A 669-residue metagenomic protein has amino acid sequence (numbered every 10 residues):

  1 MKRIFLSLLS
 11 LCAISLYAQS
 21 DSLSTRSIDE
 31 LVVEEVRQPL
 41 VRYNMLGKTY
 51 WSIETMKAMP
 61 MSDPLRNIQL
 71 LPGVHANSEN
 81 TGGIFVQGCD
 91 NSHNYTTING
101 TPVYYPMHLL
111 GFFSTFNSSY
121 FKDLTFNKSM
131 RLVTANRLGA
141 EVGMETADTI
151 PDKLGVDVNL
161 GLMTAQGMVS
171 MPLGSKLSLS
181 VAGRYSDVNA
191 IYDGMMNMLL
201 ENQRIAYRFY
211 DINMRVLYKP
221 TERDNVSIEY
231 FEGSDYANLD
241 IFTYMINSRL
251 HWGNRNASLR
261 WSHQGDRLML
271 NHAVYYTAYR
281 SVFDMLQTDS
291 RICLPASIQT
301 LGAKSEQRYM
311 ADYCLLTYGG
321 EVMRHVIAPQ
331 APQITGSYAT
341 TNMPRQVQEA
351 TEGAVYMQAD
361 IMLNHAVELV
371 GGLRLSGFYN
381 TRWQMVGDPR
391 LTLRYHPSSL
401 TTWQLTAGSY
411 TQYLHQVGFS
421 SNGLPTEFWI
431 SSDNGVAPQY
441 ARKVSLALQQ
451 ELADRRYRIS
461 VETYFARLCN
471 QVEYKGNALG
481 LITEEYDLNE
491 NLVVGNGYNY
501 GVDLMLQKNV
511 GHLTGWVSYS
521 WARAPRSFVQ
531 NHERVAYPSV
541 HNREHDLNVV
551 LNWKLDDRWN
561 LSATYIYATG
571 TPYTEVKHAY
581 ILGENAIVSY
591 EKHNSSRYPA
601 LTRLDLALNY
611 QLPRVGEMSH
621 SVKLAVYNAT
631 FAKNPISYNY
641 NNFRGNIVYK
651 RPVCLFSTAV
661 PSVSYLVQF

Functional and structural regions predicted by a protein language model:
R42-S92, I98-F116, K122-R131: Periplasmic N-terminal accessory/gating domains of Gram-negative outer-membrane beta-barrel systems
L71, T115-D157, Q166-M168: A beta-strand signature from Gram-negative outer-membrane beta-barrel systems, especially the internal plug domain
G161-Y185, L200-Y236, W252-M269, M310-D312: Transmembrane beta-barrel wall of Gram-negative outer-membrane proteins
V188, I205, R223-T300, P425: Flexible loop and strand-edge segments within Gram-negative outer membrane beta-barrel domains
R280-V282, A331-T335, T381, S399-V444 (+3 more regions): Surface-exposed extracellular loop regions of Gram-negative outer-membrane beta-barrel proteins, predominantly
T300-E306, P344-Y356, D433, D454-W516 (+2 more regions): Outer membrane beta-barrel strand-and-loop segments of large Gram-negative receptors, especially TonB-dependent
M362-N364, F465-R467, E490-K577: Gram-negative outer-membrane beta-barrel transporters
R558, Y567-G583, R603, N609-F669: C-terminal beta-signal and adjacent terminal beta-strands/loops of Gram-negative outer-membrane beta-barrel proteins
